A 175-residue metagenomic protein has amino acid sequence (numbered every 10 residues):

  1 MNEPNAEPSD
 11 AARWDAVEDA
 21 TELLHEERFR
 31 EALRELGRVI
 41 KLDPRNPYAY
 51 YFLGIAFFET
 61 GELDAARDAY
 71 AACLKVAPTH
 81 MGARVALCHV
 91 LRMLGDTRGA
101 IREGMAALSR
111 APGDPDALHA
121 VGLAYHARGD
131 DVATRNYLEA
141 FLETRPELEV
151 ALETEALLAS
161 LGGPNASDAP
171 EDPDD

Functional and structural regions predicted by a protein language model:
S9-Y48, F52-E59: Alpha-helical segment of the N-proximal tetratricopeptide repeat
E26-R38, E59-A72, M93-A106, G129-Y137 (+1 more regions): Structural signature of tandem alpha-helical TPR/SEL1-like repeats, specifically the intra-repeat loop/turn
F52, A86, A120, T154-L157: Canonical tetratricopeptide repeat
H119, H126-V150, A156-A159: TPR/TPR-like (Sel1-like) alpha-helical repeat modules
